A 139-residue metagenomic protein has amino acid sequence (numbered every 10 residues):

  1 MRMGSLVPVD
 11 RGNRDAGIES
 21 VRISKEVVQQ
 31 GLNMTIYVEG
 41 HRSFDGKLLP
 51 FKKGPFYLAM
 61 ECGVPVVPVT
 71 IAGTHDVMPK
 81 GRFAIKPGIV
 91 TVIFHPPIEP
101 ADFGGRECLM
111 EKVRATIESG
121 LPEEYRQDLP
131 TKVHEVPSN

Functional and structural regions predicted by a protein language model:
M1-Q29: Membrane-interfacial amphipathic helices and adjacent loop/beta segments that form the lipid-substrate binding surface
I18-N139: Non-catalytic C-terminal accessory region of glycerolipid acyltransferases and related lyso-lipid remodeling enzymes
